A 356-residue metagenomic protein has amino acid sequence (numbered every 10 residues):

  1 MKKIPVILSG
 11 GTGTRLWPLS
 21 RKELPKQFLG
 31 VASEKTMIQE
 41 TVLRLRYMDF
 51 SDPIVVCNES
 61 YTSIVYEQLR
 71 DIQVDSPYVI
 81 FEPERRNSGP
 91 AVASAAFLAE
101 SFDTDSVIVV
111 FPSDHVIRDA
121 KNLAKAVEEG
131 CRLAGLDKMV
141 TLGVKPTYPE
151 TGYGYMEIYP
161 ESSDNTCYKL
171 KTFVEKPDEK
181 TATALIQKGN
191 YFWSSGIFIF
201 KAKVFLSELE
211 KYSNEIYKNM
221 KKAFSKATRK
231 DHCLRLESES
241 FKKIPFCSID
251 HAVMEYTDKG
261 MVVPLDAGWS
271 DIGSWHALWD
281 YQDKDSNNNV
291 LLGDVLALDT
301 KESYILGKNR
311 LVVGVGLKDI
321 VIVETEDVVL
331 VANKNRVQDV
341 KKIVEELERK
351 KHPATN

Functional and structural regions predicted by a protein language model:
M1-I7, T14-K22, G30-P112, V116-K121 (+2 more regions): Conserved N-terminal catalytic core of the sugar/cofactor nucleotidyltransferase
M1-K2, K203-N356: Left-handed beta-helix
I7-S9, V56, V109-P112, T141-K145 (+2 more regions): Short beta-strand segments
F28, I38, A95, D114 (+4 more regions): Residue-level signal for inorganic ion chemistry
I54, I108, I197-F198, S270 (+1 more regions): A residue-level structural signature of the nucleotidyltransferase/glycosyltransferase Rossmann-like core
V74-E161, I199-F200, L206-S213: Conserved beta-loop-beta/alpha segment of the NTase-like Rossmann-fold superfamily that binds/positions NTPs
I158-F192: A short, charged helix-loop
Y191-A202: Short loop-to-beta-strand entry elements in the cores of soluble alpha/beta enzymes
